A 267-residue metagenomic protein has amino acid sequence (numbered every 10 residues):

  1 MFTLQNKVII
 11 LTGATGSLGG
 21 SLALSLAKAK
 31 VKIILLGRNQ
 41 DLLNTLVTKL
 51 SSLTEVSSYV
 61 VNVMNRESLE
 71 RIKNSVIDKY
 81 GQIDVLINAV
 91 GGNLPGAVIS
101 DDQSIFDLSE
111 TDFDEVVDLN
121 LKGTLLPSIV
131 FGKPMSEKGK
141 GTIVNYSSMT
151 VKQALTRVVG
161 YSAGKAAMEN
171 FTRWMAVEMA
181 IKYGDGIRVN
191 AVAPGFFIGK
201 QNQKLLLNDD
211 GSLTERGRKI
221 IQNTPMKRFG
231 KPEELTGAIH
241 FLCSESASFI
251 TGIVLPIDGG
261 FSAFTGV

Functional and structural regions predicted by a protein language model:
T15-S17: Conserved glycine-rich cofactor-binding loop
V31-L46: Conserved glycine-rich Rossmann-like NAD(P)H-binding loop of the short-chain dehydrogenase/reductase
A97-D114, R216, I220: Substrate-binding pocket helix/loop in short-chain dehydrogenase/reductase
S128, G164-A167, T172: Active-site helix of classical SDR
S148: Residue(s) in the substrate-gating loop at a strand-loop-helix junction that position the organic substrate next
Y183, R188, I250-G252: Short, small/polar-rich loop/turn modules that mediate ligand/substrate recognition or access, typified
H240, T251-V267: Short C-terminal tail/terminal secondary-structure segment of NAD(P)H-dependent dehydrogenase/reductase domains
